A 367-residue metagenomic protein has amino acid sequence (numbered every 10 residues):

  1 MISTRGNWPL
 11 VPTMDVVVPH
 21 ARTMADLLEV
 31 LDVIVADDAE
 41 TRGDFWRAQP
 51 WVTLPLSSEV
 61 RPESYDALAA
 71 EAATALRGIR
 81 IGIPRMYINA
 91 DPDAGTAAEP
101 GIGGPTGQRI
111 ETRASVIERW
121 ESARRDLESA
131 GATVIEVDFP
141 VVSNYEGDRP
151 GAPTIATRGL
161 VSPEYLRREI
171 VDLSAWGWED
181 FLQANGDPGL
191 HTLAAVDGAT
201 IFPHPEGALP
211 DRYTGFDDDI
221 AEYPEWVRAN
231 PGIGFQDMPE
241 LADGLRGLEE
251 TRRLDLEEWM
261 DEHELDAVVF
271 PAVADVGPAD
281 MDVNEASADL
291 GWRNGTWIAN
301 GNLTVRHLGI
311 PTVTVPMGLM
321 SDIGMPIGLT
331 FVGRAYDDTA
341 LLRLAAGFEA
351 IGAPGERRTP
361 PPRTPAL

Functional and structural regions predicted by a protein language model:
M1-G103, E121, D126-E128, T133 (+2 more regions): Structural helix-boundary/capping segments
P12, L28, T154, G177 (+2 more regions): Glycine-rich, small-residue loops and helix-cap segments that act as flexible hinges at active-site edges
M14-V18, G107-T112, A242-R246: Active-site rim elements
D66-A70, I110-D138, E179, Q183-N185 (+1 more regions): Acyltransferase
P92-R113, R228-I233, S287-R293: A solvent-exposed, charged loop/short amphipathic helix patch at secondary-structure junctions
R124, Y165, L173-W178: Phosphate/diphosphate-binding loops
S129-G151, P231-G234: Short connector loops at secondary-structure junctions
N144-D172, D282-N284: Charged, often glycine-rich, active-site loop that binds/positions anionic groups
